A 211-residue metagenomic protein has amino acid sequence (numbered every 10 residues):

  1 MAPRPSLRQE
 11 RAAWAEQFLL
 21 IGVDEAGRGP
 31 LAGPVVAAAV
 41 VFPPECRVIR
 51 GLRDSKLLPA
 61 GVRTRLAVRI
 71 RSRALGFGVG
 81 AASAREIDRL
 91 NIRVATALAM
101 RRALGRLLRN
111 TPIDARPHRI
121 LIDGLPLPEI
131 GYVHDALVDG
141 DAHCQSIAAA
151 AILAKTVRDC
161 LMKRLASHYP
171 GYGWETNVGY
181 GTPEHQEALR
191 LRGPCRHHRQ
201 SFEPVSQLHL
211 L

Functional and structural regions predicted by a protein language model:
M1-L211: RNase H-like, Mg2+-dependent phosphodiesterase core, and more generally RNA phosphate-backbone-engaging helix-loop
